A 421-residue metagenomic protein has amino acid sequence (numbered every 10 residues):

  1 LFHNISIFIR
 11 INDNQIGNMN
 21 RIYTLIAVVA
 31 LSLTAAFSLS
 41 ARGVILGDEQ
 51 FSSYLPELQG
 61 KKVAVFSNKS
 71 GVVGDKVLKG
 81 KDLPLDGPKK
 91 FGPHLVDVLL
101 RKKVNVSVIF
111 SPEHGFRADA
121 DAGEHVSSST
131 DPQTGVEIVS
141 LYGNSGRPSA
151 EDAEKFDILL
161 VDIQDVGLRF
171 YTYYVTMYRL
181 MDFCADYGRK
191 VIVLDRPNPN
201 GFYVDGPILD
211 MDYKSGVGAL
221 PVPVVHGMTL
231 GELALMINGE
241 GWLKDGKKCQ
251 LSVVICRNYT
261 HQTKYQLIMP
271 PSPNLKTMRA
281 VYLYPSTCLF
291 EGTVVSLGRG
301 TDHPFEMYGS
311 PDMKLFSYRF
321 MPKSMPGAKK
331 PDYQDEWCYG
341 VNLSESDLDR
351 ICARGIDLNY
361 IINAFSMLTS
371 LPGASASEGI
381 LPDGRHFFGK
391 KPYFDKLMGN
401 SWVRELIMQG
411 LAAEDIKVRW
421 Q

Functional and structural regions predicted by a protein language model:
L1-G43: Bacterial Sec-dependent N-terminal signal peptides
S107-E113, L194: Short internal beta-strands
A118-A122, I192-K214: Glycine-rich, charge-decorated loop segments at or immediately adjacent to ligand/cofactor-binding or catalytic sites
V126-K155, L168: Glycine-rich oxoanion-binding loops at beta->alpha junctions
D165-M177: Glycine/threonine-rich flexible loop motifs
K214-S286: Conserved anion/nucleotide-ligand pocket segment
R257-Y339: Glycine-rich, aromatic-lined ligand/substrate-binding cores of catalytic and carbohydrate-binding domains
G309-V418: Conserved functional hotspot residues or short segments at active or partner-binding sites across diverse domains
